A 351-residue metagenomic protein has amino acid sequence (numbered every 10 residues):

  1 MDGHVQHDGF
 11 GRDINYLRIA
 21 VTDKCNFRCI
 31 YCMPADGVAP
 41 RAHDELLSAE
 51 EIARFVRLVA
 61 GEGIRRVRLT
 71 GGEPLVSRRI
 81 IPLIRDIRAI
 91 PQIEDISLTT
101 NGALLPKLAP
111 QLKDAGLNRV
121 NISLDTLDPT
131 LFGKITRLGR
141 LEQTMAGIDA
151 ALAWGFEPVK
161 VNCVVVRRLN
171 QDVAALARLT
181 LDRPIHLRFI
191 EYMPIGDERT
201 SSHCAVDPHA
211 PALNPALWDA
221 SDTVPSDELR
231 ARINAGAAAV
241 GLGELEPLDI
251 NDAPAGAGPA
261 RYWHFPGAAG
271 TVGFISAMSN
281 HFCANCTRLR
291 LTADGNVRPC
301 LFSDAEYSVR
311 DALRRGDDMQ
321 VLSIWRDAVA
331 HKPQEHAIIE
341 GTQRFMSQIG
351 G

Functional and structural regions predicted by a protein language model:
M1-R18, R28-I30, G61, A260-T271 (+2 more regions): N-terminal [4Fe-4S]-dependent radical SAM core
F10-A49: Canonical Radical SAM [4Fe-4S] cluster-binding loop centered on the CxxxCxxC motif and its immediate flanking residues
Y16, A20, R68, T99 (+3 more regions): Conserved beta-strand segments that form the floor/walls of ligand-binding pockets within enzyme and binding domains
V21, C25, C29, L69 (+3 more regions): Conserved, mostly hydrophobic/aromatic
L46-L69, S77-I190: Radical SAM/AdoMet-radical enzyme domain recognition
E73: Conserved G/P- and acidic residue-centered "switch" motifs that form tight phosphate/ATP-binding loops in soluble
T130-G133, L138-M145, D149, A153-T271: Radical SAM enzyme [4Fe-4S]-AdoMet core and its adjacent flexible, acidic and glycine-rich loops/tails across
F274, M278-G351: Flexible mid-to-C-terminal extensions adjoining Fe-S/redox cofactors in radical SAM and related proteins
